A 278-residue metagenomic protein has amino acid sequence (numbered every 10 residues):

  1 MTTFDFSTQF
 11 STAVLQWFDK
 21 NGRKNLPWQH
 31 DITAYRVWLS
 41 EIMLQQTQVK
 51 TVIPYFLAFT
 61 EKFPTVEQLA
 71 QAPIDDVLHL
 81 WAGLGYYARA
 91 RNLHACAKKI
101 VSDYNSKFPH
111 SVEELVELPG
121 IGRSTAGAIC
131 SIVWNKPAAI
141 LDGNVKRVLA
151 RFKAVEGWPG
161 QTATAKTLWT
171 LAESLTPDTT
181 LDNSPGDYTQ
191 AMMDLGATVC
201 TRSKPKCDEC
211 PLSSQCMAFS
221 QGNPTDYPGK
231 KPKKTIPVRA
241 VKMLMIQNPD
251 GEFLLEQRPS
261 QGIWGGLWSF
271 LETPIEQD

Functional and structural regions predicted by a protein language model:
F4-T8, A13, W17-K206, L212-Q221 (+1 more regions): Catalytic cores of DNA base-excision repair glycosylases
T225-E272: N-terminal strand-loop-strand
E276-D278: Short, intrinsically disordered, charge-balanced linker/junction segments flanking boundaries in proteins
